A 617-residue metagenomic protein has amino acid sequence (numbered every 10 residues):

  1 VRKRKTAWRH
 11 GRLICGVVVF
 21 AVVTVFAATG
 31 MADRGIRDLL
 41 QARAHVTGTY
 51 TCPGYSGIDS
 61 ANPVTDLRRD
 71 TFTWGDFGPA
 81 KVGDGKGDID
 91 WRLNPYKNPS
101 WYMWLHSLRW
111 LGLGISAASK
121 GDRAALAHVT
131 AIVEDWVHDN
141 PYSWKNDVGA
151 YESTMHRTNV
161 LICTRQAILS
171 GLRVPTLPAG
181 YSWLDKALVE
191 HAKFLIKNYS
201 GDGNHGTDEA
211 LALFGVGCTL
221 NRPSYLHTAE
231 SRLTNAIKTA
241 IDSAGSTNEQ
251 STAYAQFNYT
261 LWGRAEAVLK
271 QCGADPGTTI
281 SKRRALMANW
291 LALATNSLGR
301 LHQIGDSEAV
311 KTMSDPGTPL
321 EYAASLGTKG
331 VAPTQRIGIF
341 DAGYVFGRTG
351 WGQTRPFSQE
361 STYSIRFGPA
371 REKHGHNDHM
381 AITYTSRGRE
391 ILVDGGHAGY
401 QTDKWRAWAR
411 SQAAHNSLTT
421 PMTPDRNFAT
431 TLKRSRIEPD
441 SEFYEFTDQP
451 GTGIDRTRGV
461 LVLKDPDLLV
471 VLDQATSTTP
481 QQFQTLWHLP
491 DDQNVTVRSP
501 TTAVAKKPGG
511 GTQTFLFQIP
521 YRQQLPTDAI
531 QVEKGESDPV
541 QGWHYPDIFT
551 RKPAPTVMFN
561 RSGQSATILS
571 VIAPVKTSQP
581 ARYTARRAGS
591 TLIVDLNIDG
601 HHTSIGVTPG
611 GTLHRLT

Functional and structural regions predicted by a protein language model:
R2-V19: N-terminal Sec-pathway targeting helices
G16, A21-D84: Extreme N-terminal leader/anchor segments
G30, M155, A398-T617: CBM-like, beta-strand-rich accessory domains located in the C-terminal region of large, secreted polysaccharide-active
G75-G78, G83-P95, P99: Long, low-complexity, highly charged intrinsically disordered regions
N98-R284, G459: Aromatic-lined, polymer-binding surfaces characteristic of secreted/periplasmic polysaccharide-degrading enzymes
S143-V148, R371-E372, W405: Catalytic micro-motifs at enzyme active sites that drive phosphoryl/nucleotidyl and oxygen chemistry
S200, T219, T252, D306-S307 (+4 more regions): An acidic- and aromatic-residue-enriched active-site/binding cleft used to recognize and process polar
F214, D242, S246-V393, E438 (+2 more regions): Carbohydrate-active enzyme catalytic cores, enriched for enzymes that act on polyanionic acidic polysaccharides
